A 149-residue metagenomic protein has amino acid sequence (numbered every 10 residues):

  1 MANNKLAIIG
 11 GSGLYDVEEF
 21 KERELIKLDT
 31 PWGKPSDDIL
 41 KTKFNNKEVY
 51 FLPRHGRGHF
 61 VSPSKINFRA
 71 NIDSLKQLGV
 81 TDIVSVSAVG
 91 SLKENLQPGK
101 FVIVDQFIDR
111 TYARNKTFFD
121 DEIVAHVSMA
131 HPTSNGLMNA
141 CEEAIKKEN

Functional and structural regions predicted by a protein language model:
M1-M129: Metabolite-binding pocket within alpha/beta catalytic cores that recognizes anionic/polar moieties
P132-N149: Active-site rim beta-loop-alpha module in soluble metabolic enzymes
